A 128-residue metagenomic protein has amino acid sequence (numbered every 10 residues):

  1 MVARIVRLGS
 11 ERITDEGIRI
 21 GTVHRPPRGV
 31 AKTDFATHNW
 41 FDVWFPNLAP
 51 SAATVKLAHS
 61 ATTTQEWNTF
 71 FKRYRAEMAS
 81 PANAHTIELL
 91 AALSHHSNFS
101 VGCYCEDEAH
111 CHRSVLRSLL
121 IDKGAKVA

Functional and structural regions predicted by a protein language model:
M1-A128: Residues lining hydrophobic/aromatic ligand-binding pockets adjacent to catalytic sites
